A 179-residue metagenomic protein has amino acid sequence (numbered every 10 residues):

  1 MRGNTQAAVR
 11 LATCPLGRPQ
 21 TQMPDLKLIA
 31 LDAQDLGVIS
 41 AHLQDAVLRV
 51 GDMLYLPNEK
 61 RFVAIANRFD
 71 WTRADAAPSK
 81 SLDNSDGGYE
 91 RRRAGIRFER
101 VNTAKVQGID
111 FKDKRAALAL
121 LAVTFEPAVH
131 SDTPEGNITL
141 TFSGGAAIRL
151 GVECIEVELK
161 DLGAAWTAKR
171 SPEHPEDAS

Functional and structural regions predicted by a protein language model:
M1-Q20: N-terminal amphipathic/basic-hydrophobic helices that include classical n-h-c signal peptides and signal-anchor
C14-W71: Long, hydrophobic N-terminal alpha-helical segment
A33-V47, T103-L140, R149-E158: Intrinsic, low-complexity N-terminal interaction/targeting segments
A46-K105: Short, well-structured hydrophobic secondary-structure segments
K60-A66, I138-F142, L150: Short, structured motif recognition centered on aromatic/hydrophobic residues
R68-W71, Y89, A94, A104 (+5 more regions): Extracellular/lumenal and peripheral-membrane lipid-interaction modules
T141-S179: Mixed-charge, glycine-accented linear interaction segment located at domain edges/termini
